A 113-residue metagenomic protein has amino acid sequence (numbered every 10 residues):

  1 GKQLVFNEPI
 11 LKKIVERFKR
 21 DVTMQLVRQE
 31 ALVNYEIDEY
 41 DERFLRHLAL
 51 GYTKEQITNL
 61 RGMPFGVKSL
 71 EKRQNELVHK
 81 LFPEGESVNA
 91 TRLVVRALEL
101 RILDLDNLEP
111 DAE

Functional and structural regions predicted by a protein language model:
G1-Q25, A112-E113: N-terminal regulatory/sensing modules of transcriptional regulators
F6, E36-I37, G85: Alpha-helical hairpin
E16, R20, E39, E55-Q56 (+2 more regions): Anionic, Ser/Thr-rich low-complexity intrinsically disordered regions
E16-H47: Regulatory hinge/linker segments at domain boundaries that couple sensory/effector modules to output domains
R46, N59, V95: A cross-family signal for key residues in well-ordered alpha-helices that form functional helical elements
H47-Y52, A97: Short helix-to-turn junction characteristic of helix-turn-helix DNA-binding domains, especially the helix
T53-R92: Recognition helix of helix-turn-helix DNA-binding domains
V78-E113: Basic, Lys/Arg-enriched C-terminal extension of HTH/homeodomain DNA-binding domains
